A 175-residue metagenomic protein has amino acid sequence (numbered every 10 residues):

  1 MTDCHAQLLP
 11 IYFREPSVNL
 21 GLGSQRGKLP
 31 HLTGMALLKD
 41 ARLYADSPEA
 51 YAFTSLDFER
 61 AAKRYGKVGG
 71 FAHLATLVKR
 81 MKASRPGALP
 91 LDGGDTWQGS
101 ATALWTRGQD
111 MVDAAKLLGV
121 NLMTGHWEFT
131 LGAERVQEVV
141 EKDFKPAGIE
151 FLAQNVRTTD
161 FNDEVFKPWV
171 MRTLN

Functional and structural regions predicted by a protein language model:
M1-N175: Acidic, metal/ion-coordinating pockets
